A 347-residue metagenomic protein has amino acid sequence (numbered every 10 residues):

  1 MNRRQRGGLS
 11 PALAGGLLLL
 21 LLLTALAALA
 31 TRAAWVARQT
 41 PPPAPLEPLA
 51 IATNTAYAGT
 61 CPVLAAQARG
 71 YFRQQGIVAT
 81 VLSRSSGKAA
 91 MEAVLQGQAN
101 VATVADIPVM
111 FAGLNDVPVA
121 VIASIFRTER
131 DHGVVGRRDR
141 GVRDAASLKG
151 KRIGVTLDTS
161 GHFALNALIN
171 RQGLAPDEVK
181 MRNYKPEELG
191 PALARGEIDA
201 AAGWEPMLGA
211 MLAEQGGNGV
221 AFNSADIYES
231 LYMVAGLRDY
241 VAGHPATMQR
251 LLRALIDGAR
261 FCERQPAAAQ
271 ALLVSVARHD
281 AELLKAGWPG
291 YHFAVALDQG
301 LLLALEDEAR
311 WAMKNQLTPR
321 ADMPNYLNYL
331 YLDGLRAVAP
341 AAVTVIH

Functional and structural regions predicted by a protein language model:
Q5-L23: N-terminal Sec-pathway targeting helices
L9-G15, L29-A175, K180-P186, G190 (+2 more regions): Short, glycine-/small- and polar/acidic-enriched structural segments that line small-molecule recognition paths
T24-A28: Alpha-helical transmembrane segments
Q98-T103, A194-R195, Y291-E306, G334-V343: Short amphipathic alpha-helical segments at helix boundaries and their inter-helical linkers
I107, E178-R182, E187-V276: Pocket-lining segment of extracytoplasmic ligand-binding domains
Q172-G173, Q215, A277, Q316: A broad structural signal for alpha-helix termini and local helix breaks/kinks
G243-P319: Secondary-structure end/capping motifs
M313-H347: Conserved C-terminal helix/tail region of periplasmic/extracytoplasmic solute-binding proteins
